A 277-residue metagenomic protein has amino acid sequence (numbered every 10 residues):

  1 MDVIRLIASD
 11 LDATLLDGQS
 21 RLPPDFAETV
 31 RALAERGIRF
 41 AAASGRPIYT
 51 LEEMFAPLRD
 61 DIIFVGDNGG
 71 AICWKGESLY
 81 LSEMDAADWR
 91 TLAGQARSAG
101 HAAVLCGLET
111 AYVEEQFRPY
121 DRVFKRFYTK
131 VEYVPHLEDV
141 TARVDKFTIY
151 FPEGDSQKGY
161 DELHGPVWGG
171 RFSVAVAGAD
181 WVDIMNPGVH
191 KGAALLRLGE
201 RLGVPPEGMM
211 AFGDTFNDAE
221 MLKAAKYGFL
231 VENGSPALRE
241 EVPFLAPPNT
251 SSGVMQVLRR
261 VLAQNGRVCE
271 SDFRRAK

Functional and structural regions predicted by a protein language model:
D2-L6, L22-P23, D183-K277: Mg2+-dependent phosphoryl-transfer enzymes with acidic/Ser/Thr/Gly-rich catalytic loops
V3-A8, D25-I38, H164-W168: A short, Lys/Arg-enriched amphipathic alpha-helix followed by its capping loop at the start of a domain
S20-I38, L81-D88, K130-V131, G188-E200 (+2 more regions): Short, acidic loop-to-helix structural element flanking the phosphoryl-transfer center in phosphate-processing enzymes
R21-Y120: Active-site phosphate-binding/coordination module
F26, L51-F55, G159, L163 (+3 more regions): Hydrophobic packing residues within well-ordered alpha-helices of enzyme cores
P57-D60, N68, V167-G170, A224-A225 (+1 more regions): Short, structured coil segments at secondary-structure junctions
Q95, A99-M221, N233: Conserved acidic, metal-coordinating active-site core of Asp-based, Mg2+-dependent phosphoryl-transfer enzymes
